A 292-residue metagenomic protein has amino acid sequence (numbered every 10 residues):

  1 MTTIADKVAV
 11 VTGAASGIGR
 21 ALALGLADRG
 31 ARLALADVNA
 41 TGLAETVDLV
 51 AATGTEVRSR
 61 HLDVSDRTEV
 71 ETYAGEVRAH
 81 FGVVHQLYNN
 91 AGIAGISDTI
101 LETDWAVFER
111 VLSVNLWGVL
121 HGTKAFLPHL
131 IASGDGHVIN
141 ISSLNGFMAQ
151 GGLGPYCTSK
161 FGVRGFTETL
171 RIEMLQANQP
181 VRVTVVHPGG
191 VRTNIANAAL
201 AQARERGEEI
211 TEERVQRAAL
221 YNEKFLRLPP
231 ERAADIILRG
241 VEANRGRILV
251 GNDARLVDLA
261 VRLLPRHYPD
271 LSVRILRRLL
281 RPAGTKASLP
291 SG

Functional and structural regions predicted by a protein language model:
T2-L33: Canonical Rossmann dinucleotide-binding motif of NAD(H)/NADP(H)-dependent dehydrogenases/reductases, specifically
A40-T41, H61-T72, W105: The beta1-alpha1 cofactor-binding region of Rossmann-like NAD(H)/NADP(H)-dependent oxidoreductases
T53-E56, E76-N89, I96: A glycine-rich helix->loop->beta "capping" turn within Rossmann-like NAD(P)(H)-dependent oxidoreductase domains
D98-I100, D104-E109: Substrate-binding pocket helix/loop in short-chain dehydrogenase/reductase
T123, S159: Active-site helix of classical SDR
S143: Residue(s) in the substrate-gating loop at a strand-loop-helix junction that position the organic substrate next
Q176-N252: SDR active-site lid
